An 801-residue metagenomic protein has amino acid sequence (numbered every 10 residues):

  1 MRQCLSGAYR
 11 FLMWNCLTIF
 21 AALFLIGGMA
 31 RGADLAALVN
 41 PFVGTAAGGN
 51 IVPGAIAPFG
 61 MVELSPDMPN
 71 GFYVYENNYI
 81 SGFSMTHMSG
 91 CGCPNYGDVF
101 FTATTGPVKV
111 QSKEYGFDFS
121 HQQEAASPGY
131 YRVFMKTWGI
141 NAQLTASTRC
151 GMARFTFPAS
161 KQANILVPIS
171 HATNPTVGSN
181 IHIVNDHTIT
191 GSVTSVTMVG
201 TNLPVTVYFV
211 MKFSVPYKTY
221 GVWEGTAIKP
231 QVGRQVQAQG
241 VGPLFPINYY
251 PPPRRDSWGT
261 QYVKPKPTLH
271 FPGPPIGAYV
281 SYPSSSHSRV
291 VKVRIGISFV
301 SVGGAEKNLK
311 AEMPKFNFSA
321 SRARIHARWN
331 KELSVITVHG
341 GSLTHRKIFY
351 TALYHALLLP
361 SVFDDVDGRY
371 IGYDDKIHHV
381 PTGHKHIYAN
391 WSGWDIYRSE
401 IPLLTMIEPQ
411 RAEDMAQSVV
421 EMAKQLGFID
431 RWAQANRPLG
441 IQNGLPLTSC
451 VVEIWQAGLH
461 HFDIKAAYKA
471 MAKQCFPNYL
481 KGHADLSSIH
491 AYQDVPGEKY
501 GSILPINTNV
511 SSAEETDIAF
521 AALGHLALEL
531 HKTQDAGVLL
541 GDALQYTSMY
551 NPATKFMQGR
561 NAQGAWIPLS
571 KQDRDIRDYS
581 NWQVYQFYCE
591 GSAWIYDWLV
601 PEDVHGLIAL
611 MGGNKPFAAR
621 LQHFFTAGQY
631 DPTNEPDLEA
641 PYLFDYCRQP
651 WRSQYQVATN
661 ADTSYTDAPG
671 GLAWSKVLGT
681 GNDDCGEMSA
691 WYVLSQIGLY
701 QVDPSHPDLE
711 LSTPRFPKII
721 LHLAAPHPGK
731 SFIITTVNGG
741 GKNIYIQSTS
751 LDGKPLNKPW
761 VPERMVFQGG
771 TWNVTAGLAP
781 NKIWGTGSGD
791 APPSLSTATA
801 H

Functional and structural regions predicted by a protein language model:
R2-T18: Bacterial N-terminal signal peptides that target proteins for export
G7, G27-G28: Residue-identity detector for glycine
N15-G27: Bacterial N-terminal signal peptides
G32-I401, T405-S449, W455-E514, A522 (+11 more regions): Accessory carbohydrate-recognition regions in carbohydrate-active enzymes
A519: ATP-dependent phospho-/nucleotidyl transfer catalytic cores
F732-N738: Beta-strand-rich recognition domains
